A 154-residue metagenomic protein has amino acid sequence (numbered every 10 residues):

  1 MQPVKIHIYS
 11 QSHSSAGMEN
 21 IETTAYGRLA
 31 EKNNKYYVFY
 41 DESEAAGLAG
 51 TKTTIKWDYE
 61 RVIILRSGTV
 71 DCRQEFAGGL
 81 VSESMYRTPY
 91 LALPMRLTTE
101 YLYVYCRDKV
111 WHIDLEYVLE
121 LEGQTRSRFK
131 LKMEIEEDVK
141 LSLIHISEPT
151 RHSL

Functional and structural regions predicted by a protein language model:
M1-D114, V118-E120, Q124-R128, V139-K140: N-terminal intrinsically disordered, cationic/polar leader segments that include organellar targeting peptides
T23-T24, K132, S147: Short intrinsically disordered coil segments
K132-L143: Flexible glycine-rich active-site/ligand-binding loops centered on an Asp-His dyad
I144-L154: Single conserved hydrophobic/aromatic residue that forms the stacking wall/gate of nucleotide- or nucleobase-binding
